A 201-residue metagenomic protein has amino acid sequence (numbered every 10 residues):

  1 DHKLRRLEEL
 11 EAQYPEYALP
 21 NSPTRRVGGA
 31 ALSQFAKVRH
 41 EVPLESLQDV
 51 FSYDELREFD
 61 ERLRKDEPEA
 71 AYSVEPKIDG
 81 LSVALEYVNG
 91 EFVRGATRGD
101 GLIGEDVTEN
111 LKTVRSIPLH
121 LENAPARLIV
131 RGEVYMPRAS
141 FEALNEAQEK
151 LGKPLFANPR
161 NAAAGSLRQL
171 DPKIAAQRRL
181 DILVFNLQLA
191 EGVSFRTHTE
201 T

Functional and structural regions predicted by a protein language model:
D1-T201: RNA/tRNA-interacting regions in translation and RNA-turnover enzymes
